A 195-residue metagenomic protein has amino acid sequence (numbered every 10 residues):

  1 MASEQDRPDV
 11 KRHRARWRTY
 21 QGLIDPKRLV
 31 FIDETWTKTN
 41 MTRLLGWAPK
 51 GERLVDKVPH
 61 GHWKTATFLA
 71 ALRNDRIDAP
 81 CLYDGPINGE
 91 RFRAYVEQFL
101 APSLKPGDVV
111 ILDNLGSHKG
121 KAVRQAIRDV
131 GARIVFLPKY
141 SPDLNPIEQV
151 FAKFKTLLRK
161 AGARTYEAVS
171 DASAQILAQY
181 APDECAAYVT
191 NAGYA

Functional and structural regions predicted by a protein language model:
M1-A195: Short functional hotspots at interaction and active-site rims
